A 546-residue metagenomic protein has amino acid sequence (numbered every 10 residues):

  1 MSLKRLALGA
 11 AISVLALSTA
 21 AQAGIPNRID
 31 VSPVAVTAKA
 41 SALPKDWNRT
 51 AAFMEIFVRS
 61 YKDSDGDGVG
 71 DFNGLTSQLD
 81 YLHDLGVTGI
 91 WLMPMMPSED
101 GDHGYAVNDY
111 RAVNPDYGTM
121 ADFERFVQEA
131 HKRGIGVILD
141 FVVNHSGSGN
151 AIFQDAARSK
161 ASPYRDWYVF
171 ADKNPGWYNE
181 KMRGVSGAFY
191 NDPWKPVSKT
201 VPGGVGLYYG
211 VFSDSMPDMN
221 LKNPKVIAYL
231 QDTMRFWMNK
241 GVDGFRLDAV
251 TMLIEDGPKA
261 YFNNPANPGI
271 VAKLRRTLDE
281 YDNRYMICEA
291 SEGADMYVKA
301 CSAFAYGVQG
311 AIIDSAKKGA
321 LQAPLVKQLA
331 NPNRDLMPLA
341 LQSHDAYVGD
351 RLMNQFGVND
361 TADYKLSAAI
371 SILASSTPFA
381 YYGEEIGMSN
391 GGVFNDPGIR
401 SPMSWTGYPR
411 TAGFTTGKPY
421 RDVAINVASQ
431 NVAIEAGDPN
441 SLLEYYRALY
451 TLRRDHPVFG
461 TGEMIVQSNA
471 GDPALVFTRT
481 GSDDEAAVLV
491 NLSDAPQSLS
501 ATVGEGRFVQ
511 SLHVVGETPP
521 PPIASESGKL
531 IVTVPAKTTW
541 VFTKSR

Functional and structural regions predicted by a protein language model:
S2-A21: Gram-negative bacterial Sec-dependent N-terminal signal peptides
Q22-G24, E384: Boundary of Sec targeting at the N-terminus
G24-Q231, R235, N239, V250-C301 (+2 more regions): Acidic/aromatic-lined carbohydrate-recognition and catalytic surfaces of CAZymes acting on diverse glycans
I29-V31, P44, N48-R49, L278 (+7 more regions): Loop/helix patches that line or flank the sugar-binding groove of alpha-linked glycan CAZymes
Y61-D67, G349, T411-G413: Short, solvent-exposed loop/turn elements at domain surfaces
L253-T277, A290-G293, Y297-R334, A340 (+1 more regions): Non-catalytic scaffold segments within catalytic domains of secreted glycoside hydrolases
P496-T518: Beta-strand-rich binding/interaction modules
I523-R546: C-terminal beta-strand-rich structural cap/linker in extracellular carbohydrate-active enzymes
